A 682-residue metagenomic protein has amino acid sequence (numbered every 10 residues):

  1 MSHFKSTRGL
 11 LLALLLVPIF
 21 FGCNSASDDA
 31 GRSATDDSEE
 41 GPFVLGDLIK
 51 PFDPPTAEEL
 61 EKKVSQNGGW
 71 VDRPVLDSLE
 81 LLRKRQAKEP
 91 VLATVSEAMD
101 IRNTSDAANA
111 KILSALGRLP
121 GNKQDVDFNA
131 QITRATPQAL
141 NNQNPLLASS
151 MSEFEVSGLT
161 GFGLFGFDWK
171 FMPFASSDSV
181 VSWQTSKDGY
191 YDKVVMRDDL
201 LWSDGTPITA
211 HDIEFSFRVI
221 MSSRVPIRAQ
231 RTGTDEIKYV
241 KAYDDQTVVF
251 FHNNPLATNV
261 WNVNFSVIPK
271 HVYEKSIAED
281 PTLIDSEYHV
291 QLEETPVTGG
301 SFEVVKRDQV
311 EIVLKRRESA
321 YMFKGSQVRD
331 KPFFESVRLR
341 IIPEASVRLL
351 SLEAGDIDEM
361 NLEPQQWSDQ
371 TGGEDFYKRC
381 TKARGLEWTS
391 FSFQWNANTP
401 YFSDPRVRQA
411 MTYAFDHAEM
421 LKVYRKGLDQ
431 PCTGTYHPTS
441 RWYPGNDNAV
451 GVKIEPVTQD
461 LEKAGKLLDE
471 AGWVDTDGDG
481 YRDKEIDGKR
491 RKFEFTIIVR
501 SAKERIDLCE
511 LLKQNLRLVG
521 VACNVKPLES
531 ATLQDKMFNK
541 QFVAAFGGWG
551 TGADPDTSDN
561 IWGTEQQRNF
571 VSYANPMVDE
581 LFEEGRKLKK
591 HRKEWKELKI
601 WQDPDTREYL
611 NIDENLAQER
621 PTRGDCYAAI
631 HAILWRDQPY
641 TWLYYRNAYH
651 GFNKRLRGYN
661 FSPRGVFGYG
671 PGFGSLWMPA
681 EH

Functional and structural regions predicted by a protein language model:
A26, Q124-D127, Q230-T282, E303-K306 (+2 more regions): Surface-exposed binding/hinge segments that line and control ligand-binding clefts or catalytic entry sites
G31-E58, A93, L113-G117, E311 (+5 more regions): Detector for C-terminal structural segments
V44-V71, V75, S182-P226, Y243 (+3 more regions): Aromatic- and charge-enriched surface segment that lines or borders ligand/interaction sites
N109, T133-K187, R218, V297: N-terminal lobe/hinge region of extracytoplasmic solute-binding protein
Q138-E155, S176-S179, T206-P207, N259-K270 (+5 more regions): A structural "hinge/loop" feature
A148-M151, E155-F171, S266-P332, S336-R338 (+3 more regions): Gly/Pro-rich hinge or "lid" segments in bacterial periplasmic/extracellular proteins
R197, V290, M322-Q370, K513-Q514 (+1 more regions): Ligand-site clamp/hinge motif
I220-Q230, V240, V305-K315, R340-T399 (+5 more regions): Extracellular/periplasmic solute-recognition and catalytic clefts
